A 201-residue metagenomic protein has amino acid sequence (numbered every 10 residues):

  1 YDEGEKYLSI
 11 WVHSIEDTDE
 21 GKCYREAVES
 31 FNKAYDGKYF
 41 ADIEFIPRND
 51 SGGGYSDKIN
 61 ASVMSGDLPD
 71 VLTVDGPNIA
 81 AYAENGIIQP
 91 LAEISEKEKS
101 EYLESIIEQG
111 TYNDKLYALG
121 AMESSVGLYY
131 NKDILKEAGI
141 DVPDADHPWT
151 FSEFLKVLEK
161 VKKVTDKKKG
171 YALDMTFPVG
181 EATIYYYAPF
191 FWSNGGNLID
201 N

Functional and structural regions predicted by a protein language model:
Y1-A81, E96-S100, P143: Conserved N-terminal structural module of periplasmic/extracytoplasmic solute-binding proteins
E5-Y7, L68, E104, S124 (+1 more regions): A structure-centric signal for secondary-structure junctions around beta-strands
W11, D17-E20, Y24, K38-F40 (+5 more regions): Bulky hydrophobic/aromatic packing residues
E20-G21, G52, E84, L128 (+1 more regions): Alpha-helix N-cap/helix-start motif
R25-E26, G86-I88, Y187-A188: Short, glycine/charged-enriched secondary-structure capping and boundary segments
N49-P90, E101-A118, Y129, S152-K168: Pocket-flanking alpha-helical
S95-K97, G110-N201: Helix-loop-helix "hinge/cap" segment bordering the ligand-binding cleft or interdomain interface
